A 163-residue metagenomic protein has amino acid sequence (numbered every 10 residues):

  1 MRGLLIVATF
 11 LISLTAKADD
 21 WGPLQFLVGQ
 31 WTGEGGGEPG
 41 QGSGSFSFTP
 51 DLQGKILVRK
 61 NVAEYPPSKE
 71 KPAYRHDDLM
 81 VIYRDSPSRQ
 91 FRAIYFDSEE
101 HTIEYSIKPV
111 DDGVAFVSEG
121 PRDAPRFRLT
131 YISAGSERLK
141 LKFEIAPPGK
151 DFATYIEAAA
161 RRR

Functional and structural regions predicted by a protein language model:
M1-L4: Positively charged n-region of N-terminal signal peptides that target proteins for export
A8-K17: Hydrophobic h-region of N-terminal signal peptides that target proteins for export in Gram-negative bacteria
K17-R163: Hydrophobic small-molecule pocket/channel-lining residues, especially in calycin-type beta-barrels
